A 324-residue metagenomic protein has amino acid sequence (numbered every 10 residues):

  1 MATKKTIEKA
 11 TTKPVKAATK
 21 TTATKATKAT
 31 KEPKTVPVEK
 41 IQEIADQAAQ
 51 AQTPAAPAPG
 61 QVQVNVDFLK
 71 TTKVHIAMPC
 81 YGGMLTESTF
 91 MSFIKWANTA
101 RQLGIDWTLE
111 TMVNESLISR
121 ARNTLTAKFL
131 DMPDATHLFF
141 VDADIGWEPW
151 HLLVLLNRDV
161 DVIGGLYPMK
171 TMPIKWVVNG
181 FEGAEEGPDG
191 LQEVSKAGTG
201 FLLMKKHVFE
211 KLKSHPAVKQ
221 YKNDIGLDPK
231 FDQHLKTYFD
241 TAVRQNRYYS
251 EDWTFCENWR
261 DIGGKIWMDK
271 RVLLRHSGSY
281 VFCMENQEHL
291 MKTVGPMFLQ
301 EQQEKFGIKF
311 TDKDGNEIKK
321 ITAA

Functional and structural regions predicted by a protein language model:
M1-E39: Intrinsically disordered, polybasic Lys/Arg-rich low-complexity tracts
V38-S116: N-proximal low-complexity "stem/linker" segments adjacent to membrane-targeting elements
L69-T71, V218-A324: C-terminal catalytic/acceptor-binding lobe
I118-R122, D252: Conserved donor sugar-nucleotide recognition element shared by glycan-biosynthetic enzymes
T124-H137: Active-site nucleotide-sugar/metal-binding loop of Leloir-type enzymes
A135-G146: Short beta-strand-to-loop acidic/aromatic patch adjacent to the donor-nucleotide binding site
H137, D161-V162, I266: Short, Asp-centered acidic motifs that coordinate Mg2+ and/or phosphate in catalytic or ligand-binding sites
E148-D240: Conserved catalytic core of nucleotide-sugar-dependent glycosyltransferases
